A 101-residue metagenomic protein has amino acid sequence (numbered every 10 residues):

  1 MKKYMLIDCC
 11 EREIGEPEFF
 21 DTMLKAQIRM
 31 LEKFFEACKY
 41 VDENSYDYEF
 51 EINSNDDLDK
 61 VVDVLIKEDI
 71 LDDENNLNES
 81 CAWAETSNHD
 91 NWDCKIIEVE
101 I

Functional and structural regions predicted by a protein language model:
M1-E16, M30-F35, K39, D47: Short aromatic-glycine-(Arg/Gly/Cys) micro-motifs in beta-strand/loop hairpins
F20-D21: Conserved aromatic
K25: Residue-level recognition of oxygen-bearing side chains
F35-I101: Short, mixed-charge low-complexity intrinsically disordered segments
